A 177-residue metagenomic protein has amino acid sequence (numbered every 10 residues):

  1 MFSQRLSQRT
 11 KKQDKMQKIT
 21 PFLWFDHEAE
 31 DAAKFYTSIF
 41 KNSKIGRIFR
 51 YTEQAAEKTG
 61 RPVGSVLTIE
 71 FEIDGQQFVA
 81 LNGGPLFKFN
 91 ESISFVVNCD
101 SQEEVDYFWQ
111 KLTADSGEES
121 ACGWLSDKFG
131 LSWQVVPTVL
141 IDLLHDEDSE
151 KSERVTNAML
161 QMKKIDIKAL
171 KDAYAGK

Functional and structural regions predicted by a protein language model:
S3-K15: Short, Lys/Arg-enriched N-terminal segments with co-localized hydrophobic residues within the first ~10-30 amino acids
Q13-Q17, F87-F89: Short, flexible turn/loop "capping" segments at secondary-structure junctions
T20, V66, S120-C122: Short loop/turn microsegments at loop-to-beta-strand junctions
L23-G75: Core segments of cupin and vicinal oxygen chelate
F25, A29, I39, I73-Q77 (+5 more regions): Vicinal oxygen chelate
A80: A glycine-rich, hydrophobic loop/mini-helix early in the fold
E147-K177: C-terminal cap/linker of serine protease catalytic domains
